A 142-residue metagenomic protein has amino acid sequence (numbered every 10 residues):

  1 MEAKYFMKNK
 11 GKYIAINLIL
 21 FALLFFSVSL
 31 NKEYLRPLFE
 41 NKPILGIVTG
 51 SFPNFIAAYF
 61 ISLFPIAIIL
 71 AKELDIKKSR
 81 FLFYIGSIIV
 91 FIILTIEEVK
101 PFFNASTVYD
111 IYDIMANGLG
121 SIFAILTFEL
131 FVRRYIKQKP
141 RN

Functional and structural regions predicted by a protein language model:
M1-N142: Bulky hydrophobic segments
